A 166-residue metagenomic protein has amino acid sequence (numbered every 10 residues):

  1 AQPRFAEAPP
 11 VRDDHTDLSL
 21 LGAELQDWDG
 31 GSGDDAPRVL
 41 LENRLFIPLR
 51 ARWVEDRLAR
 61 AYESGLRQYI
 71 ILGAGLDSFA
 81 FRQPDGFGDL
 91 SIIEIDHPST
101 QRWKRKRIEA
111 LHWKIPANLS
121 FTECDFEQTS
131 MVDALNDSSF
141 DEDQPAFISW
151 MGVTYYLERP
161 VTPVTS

Functional and structural regions predicted by a protein language model:
A1-I71, L76-T122, E142: Rossmann-like AdoMet
D56-R57, F79, A134-L135, S149-G152 (+1 more regions): Short, hydrophobic/aromatic alpha-helical segments in well-folded domains
L119-F121, T129-D133, Y156-S166: A short, conserved alpha-helix within the catalytic core of class I
F126: Hydrophobic pocket-lining residues within nucleotide cofactor-binding pockets
M131-E142: Short amphipathic alpha-helix with an adjacent loop that forms part of the alpha/beta core around
F140-V161: A short SAM/SAH-binding and catalytic strip from SAM-dependent methyltransferases
